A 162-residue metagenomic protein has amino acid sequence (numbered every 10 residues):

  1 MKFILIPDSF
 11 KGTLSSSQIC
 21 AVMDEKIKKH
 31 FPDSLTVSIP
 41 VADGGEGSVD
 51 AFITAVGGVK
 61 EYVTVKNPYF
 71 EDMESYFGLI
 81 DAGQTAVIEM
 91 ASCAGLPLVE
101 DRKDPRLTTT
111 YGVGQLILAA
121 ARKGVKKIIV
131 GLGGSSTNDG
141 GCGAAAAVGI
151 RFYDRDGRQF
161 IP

Functional and structural regions predicted by a protein language model:
M1-I4: Extreme N-terminal starter segment of soluble prokaryotic enzymes
S9-T13, S17, A42-G44, L132-D139: Gly/Ser/Thr-rich loops at beta-strand to alpha-helix junctions that form or flank small-molecule/cofactor-binding
F10-K11, L35, K103-D104: Short, contiguous strand/loop micro-motifs
T13-I19, K26-H30: An N-terminal, well-structured beta->alpha segment
A21-E25, E46-I53, G114-L118, C142-A146: Predominant activation on well-ordered alpha-helical scaffold segments within soluble catalytic domains
E25-E100: Glycine-rich nucleotide/cofactor/substrate-binding loop typically near the N-terminus or early in the first domain
Y76-G131: Hydrophobic alpha-helical hairpins/lids featuring a short glycine-rich hinge
L107-Y111, Q115-G131, S136-P162: Glycine/threonine-rich beta-strand-loop-alpha-helix active-site module that forms ligand/phosphate-binding
